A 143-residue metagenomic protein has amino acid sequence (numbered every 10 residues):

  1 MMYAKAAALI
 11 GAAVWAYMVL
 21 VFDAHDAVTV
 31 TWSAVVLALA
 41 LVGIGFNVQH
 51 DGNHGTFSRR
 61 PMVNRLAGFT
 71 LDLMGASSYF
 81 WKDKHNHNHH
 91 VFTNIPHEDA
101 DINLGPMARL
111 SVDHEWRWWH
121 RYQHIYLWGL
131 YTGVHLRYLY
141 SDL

Functional and structural regions predicted by a protein language model:
M1, V30-S33, H114-R117: Membrane-interfacial loop-to-helix junctions in multi-pass inner-membrane proteins
M2-I10: Select subsegments of transmembrane alpha-helices in polytopic membrane proteins, especially boundary-proximal
L9-V35, L136-L143: Juxtamembrane "helix exit" motif at the C-terminal ends of alpha-helical transmembrane segments in multi-pass membrane
V36-L143: Membrane-embedded catalytic scaffold of the fatty acid hydroxylase/desaturase
